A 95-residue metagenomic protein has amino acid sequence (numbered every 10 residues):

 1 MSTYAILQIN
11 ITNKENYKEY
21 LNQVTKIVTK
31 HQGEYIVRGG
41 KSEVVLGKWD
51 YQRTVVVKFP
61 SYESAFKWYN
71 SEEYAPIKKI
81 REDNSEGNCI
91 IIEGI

Functional and structural regions predicted by a protein language model:
M1-T54, P60-N70, E93-I95: Short S/T/G/P-rich N-terminal loop/turn motif that feeds into the first structured element of a domain
R53-V55, G87-N88: Generic beta-strand structural signal
A65-I90: C-terminal structural segments of small proteins and small subunits
